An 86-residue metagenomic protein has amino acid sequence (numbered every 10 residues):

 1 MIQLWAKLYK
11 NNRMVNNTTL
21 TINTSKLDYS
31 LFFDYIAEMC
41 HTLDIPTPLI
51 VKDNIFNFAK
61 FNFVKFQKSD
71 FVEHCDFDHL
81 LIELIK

Functional and structural regions predicted by a protein language model:
M1-T19: Short, extreme N-terminal segment that most often corresponds to the first beta-strand
M14-T42: Short, flexible N-terminal segments of the mature chain
Y35-K86: Acidic, low-complexity intrinsically disordered segments
